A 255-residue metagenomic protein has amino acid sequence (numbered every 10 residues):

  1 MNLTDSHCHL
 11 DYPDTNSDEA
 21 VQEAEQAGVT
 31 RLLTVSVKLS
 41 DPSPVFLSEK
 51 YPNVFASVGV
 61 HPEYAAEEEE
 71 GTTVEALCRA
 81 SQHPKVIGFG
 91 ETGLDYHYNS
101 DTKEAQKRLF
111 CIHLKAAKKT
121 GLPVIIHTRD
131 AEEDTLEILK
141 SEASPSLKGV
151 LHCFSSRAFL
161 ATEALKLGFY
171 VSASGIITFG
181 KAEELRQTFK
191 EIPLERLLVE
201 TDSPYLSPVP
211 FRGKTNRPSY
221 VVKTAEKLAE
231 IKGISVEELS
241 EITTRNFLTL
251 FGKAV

Functional and structural regions predicted by a protein language model:
M1-V255: Mid-domain alpha/beta scaffold segments of enzyme catalytic cores
